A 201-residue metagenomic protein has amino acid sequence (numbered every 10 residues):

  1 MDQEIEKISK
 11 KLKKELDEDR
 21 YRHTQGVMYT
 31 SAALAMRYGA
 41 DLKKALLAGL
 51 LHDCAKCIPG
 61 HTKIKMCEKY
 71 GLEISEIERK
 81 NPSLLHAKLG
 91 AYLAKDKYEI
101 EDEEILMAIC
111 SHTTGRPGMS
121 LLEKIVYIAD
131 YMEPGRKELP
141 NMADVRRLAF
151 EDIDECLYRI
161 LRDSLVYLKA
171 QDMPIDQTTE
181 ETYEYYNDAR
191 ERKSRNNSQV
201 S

Functional and structural regions predicted by a protein language model:
E6: Active-site hotspot residues in diverse enzymes, especially metal/ion-binding acidic/histidine motifs
S9-E15, R37-R159: Divalent metal-dependent catalytic cores for phosphoryl transfer on phosphate-bearing substrates
E18-R20: A short, charge-rich alpha-helical start-of-domain segment used by transcription regulators
H23: N-terminal glycine-rich anion-binding loops that anchor highly charged ligand groups
V166-S201: Charged phosphate-binding loop/patch that engages nucleotide di/tri-phosphates or the phosphate backbone of nucleic
